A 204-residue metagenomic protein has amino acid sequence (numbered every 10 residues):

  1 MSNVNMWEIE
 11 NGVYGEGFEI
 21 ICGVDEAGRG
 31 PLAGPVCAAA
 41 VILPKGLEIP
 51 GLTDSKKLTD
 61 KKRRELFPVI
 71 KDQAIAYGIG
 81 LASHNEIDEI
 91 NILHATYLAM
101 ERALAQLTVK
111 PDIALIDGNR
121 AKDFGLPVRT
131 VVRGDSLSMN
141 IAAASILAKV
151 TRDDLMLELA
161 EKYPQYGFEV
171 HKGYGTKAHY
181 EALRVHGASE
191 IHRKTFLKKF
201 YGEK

Functional and structural regions predicted by a protein language model:
M1-K204: RNase H-like, Mg2+-dependent phosphodiesterase core, and more generally RNA phosphate-backbone-engaging helix-loop
